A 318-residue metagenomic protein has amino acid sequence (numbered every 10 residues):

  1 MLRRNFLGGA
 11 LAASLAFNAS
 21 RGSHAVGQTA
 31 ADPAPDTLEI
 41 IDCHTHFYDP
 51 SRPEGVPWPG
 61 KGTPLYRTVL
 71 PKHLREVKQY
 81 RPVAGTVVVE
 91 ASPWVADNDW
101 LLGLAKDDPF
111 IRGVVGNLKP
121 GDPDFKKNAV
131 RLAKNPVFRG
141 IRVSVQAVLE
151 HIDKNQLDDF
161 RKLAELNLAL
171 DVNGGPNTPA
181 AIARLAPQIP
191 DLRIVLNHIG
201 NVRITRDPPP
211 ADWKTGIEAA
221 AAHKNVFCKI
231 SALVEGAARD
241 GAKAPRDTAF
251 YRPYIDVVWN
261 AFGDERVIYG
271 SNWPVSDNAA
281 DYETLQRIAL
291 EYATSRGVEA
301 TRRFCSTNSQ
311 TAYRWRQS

Functional and structural regions predicted by a protein language model:
L2-A19, T29-C43, P64-G85, D256-V257 (+2 more regions): Mid-to-C-terminal alpha-helical segments outside catalytic/metal-binding sites
S23-A25: Cleavable N-terminal signal peptides
T29-L166, V172, P176, A249 (+1 more regions): Mid-domain alpha/beta scaffold segments of enzyme catalytic cores
T45, A91, I199, N272-W273: Active-site metal-binding loops of divalent metal-dependent hydrolases
T63-R67, D97, I152, P209 (+7 more regions): Residue-level preference for long, well-ordered alpha-helices that form the structural scaffold of enzyme catalytic
P93-W94, G121-D122, A147-H151, V202-I204 (+2 more regions): Short, small-residue-enriched loops and turns at beta-alpha junctions that line or gate enzyme active sites
D107-F110, P136, Q188-R193, H223-K224 (+2 more regions): Short helix-capping segments at alpha-helix termini
E150-I268, Q317: Catalytic pocket-lining loop regions of alpha/beta-barrel enzymes, especially the amidohydrolase/enolase/GH5 lineages
